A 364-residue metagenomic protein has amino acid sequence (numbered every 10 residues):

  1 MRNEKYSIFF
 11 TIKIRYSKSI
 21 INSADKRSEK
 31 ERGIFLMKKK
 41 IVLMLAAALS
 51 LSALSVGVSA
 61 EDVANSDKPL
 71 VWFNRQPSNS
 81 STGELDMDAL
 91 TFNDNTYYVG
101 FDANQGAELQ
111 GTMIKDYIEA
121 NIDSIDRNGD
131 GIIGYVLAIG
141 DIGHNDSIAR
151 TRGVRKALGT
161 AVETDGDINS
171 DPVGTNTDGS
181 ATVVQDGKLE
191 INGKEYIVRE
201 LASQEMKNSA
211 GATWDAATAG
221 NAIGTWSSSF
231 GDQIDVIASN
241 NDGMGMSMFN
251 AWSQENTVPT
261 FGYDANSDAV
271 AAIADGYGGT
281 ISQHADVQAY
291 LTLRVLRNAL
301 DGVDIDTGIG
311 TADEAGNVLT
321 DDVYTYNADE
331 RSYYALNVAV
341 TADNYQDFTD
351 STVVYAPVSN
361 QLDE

Functional and structural regions predicted by a protein language model:
R2-E4, I8-L36: Short, Lys/Arg-enriched N-terminal segments with co-localized hydrophobic residues within the first ~10-30 amino acids
L51-D62: Sec-dependent signal peptide cleavage junction
E61-S66, V154, T177-S180, R199-A271: Hydrophobic alpha-helical
D62-Q105, S124-G134, N266-D275: Flexible loop/hinge segments that line or gate small-molecule binding clefts
T91, Y97-D130, A149, A216-G220 (+3 more regions): Hydrophobic alpha-helical segments within soluble ligand-binding/sensing domains
G106-Q110, N145-R199, T218, A222 (+1 more regions): Short, solvent-exposed amphipathic alpha-helices that sit in or adjacent to ligand/effector-binding or catalytic
I132-I133, A138-I139, D146, L158 (+3 more regions): Hinge/cleft segment of the Venus flytrap/periplasmic-binding protein
D232-S239, F249-D321, D329, Y334-L336 (+1 more regions): Exported/periplasmic ABC-transporter solute-binding proteins
